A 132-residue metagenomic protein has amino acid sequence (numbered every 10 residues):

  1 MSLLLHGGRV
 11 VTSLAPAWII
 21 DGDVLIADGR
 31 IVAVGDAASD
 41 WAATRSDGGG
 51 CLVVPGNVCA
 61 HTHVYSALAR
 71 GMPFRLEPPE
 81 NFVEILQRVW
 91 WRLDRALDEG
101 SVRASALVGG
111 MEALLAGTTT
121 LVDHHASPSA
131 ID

Functional and structural regions predicted by a protein language model:
M1-W41, L52-V53: N-terminal metal-binding scaffold of metallo-dependent hydrolase/deaminase domains
S13, H63, A126: Flexible loop residues that form catalytic and substrate-binding hotspots at small-molecule/glycan-binding clefts
A43-D47: Short, well-ordered secondary-structure micro-motifs within conserved domains or adaptor modules
G48, A60-T62, H124: Generic detector of well-ordered alpha-helical packing
G50-V53, A106-L107: Short hydrophobic "helix-edge" motifs at membrane interfaces and signal-peptide entry regions
G56-A67: Histidine-centered catalytic micro-motifs
L68-V102: Active-site gating loops and adjacent loop-to-helix segments of metal-dependent hydrolytic enzymes
D94-D132: Active-site loop-helix segments enriched in His/Asp/Glu that coordinate and activate a nucleophilic water at divalent
